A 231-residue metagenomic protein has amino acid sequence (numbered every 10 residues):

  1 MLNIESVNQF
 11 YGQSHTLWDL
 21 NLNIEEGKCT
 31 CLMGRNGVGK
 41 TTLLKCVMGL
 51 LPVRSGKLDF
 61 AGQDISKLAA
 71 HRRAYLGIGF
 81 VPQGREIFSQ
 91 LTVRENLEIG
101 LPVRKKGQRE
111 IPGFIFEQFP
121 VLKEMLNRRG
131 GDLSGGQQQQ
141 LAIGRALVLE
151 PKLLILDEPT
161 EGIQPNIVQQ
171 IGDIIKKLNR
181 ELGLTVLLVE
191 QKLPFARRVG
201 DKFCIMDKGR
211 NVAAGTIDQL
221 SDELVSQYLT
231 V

Functional and structural regions predicted by a protein language model:
M33-R35: The feature captures the beta-strand-to-loop junction immediately N-terminal to the Walker
M48: Helix-to-loop junction immediately C-terminal to a conserved catalytic motif
G56-Q63, L76, Q108-E110, F114-E117 (+1 more regions): Conserved ABC transporter NBD signature motif
R129-L133, Q137: Conserved ABC ATPase signature
A146-L147: ABC ATPase C-loop
E150: Conserved catalytic motifs of ABC-family nucleotide-binding domains
